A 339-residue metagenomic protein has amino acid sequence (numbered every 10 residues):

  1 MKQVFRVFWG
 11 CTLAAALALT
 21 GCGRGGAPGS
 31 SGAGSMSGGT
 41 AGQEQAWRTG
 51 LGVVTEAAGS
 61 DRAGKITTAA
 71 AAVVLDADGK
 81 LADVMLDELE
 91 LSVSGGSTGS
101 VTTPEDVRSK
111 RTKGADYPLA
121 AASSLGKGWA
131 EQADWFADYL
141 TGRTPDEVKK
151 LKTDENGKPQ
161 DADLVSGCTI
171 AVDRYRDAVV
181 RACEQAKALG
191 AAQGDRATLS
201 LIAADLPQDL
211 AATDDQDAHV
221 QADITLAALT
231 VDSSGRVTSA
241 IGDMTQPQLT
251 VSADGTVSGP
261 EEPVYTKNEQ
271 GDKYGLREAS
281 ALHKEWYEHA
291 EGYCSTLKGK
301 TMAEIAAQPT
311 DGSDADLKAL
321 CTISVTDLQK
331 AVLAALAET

Functional and structural regions predicted by a protein language model:
K2-G26: Sec-dependent N-terminal signal peptides of Gram-positive bacterial secreted proteins and lipoproteins
T12-A16, S31, G39: N-terminal cationic amphipathic segment used for targeting or macromolecule association
C22-M36: Bacterial lipoprotein signal-peptidase II cleavage site
G38-T339: Active-site- and interface-proximal helix/loop "cap" or "latch" segments in soluble metabolic and energy-transducing
